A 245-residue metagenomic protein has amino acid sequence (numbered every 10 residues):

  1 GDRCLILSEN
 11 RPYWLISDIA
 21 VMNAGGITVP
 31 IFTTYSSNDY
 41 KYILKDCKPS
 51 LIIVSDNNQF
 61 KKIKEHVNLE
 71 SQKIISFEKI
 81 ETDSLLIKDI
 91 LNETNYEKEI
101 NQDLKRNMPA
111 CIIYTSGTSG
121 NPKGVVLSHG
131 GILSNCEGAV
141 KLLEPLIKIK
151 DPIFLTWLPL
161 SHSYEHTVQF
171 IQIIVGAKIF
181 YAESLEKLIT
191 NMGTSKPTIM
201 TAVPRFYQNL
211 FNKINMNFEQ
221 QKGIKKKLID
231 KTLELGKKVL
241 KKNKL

Functional and structural regions predicted by a protein language model:
G1-Y35, W157: Conserved AMP-binding/adenylate-forming
N38-D39, K62, K187-L188: Short acidic active-site motifs
D46-K48, T194-S195: Active-site charged/polar residues at nucleotide-handling catalytic sites that mediate phosphoryl, nucleotidyl
N58-R106, I214-L245: ANL superfamily adenylate-forming
T94-Y114, N121, I147-I153: Conserved pre-ATP/AMP-binding loop-to-beta segment of ANL
A110-C136: Conserved AMP-binding A3 loop
L133-I153, L160-L245: Conserved AMP-binding/adenylation subdomain of ANL enzymes
